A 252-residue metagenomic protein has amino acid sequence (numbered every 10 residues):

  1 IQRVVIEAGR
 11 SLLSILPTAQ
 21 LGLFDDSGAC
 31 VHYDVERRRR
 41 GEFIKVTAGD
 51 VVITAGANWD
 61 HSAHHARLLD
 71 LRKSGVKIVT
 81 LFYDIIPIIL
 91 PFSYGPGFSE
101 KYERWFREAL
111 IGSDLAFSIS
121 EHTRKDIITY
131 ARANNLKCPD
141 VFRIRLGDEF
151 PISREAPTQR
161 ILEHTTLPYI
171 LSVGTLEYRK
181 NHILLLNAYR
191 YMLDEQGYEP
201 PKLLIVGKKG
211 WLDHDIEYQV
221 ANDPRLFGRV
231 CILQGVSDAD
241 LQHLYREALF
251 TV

Functional and structural regions predicted by a protein language model:
I1-V252: Carbohydrate transferase catalytic cores enriched for Leloir-type hexosyltransferases
